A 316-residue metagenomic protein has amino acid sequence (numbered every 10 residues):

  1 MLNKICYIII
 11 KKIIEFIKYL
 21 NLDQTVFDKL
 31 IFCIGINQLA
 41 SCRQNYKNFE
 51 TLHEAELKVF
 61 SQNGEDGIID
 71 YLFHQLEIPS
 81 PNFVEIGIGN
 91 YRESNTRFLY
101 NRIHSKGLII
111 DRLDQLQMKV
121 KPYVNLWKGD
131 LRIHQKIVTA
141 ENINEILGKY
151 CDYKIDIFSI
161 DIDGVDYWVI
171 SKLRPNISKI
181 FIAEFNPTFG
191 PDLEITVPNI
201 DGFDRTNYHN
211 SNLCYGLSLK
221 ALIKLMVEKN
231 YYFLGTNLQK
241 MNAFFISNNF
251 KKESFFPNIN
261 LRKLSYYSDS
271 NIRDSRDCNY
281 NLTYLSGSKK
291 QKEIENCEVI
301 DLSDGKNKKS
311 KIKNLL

Functional and structural regions predicted by a protein language model:
M1-L22, D28, F32: Short hydrophobic helices that act as membrane-entry/anchoring signals
K29-L76, V84, R92, I146 (+1 more regions): Rossmann-like AdoMet/SAM-dependent catalytic core
H53-K149, Y153, I160: SAM cofactor-binding core of SAM-dependent methyltransferases, primarily the Rossmann-like beta-alpha-beta module
S80-N90, R132-R205: Active-site segment flanking the S-adenosylmethionine/decSAM binding pocket in AdoMet-dependent transferases
E85, I109, S159, I180-E184 (+2 more regions): A structural signal for short, well-ordered beta-strand segments and their strand-loop junctions that often border
E93-R97, K119-K121, W168-K172, L193-E194 (+1 more regions): A short acidic (Asp/Glu
R102-I103, N176-I177, K229: Short, structured coil segments at secondary-structure junctions
L116, V165-D166, M241: Short phosphate-engaging motifs
